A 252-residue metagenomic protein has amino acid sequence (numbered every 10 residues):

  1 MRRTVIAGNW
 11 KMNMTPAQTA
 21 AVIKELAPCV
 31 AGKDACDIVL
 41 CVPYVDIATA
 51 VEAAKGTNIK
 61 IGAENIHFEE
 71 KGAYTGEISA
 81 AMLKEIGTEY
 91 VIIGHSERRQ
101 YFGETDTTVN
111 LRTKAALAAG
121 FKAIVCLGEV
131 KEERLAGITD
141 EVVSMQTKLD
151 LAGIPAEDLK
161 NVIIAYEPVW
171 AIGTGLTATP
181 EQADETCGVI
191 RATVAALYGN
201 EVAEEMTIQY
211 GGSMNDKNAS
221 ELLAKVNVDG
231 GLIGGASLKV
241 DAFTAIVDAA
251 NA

Functional and structural regions predicted by a protein language model:
M1-A252: Active-site loop-to-helix "anion-binding N-cap" substructures in soluble metabolic enzymes
